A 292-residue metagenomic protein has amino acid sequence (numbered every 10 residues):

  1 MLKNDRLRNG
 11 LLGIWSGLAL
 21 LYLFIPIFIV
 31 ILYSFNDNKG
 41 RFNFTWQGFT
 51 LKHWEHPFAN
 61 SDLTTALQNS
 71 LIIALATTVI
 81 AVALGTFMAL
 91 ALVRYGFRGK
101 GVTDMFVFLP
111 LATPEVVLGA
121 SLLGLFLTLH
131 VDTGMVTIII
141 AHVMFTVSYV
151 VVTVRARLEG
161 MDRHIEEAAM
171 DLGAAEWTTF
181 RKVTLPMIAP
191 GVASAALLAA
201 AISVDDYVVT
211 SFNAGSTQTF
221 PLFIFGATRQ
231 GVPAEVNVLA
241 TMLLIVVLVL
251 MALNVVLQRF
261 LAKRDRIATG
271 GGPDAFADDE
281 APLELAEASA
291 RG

Functional and structural regions predicted by a protein language model:
M1-D5, N9, I73-V107, A120 (+2 more regions): Transmembrane-helix boundary motif in ABC transporter permease subunits
L2-I14, G99, R155-E166, M170 (+2 more regions): C-terminal transmembrane helix and the adjacent membrane-cytosol boundary/short C-terminal tail of inner/organellar
L2-R8, K39-F42, L51-L63, V204-F260 (+1 more regions): Interhelical loop and adjacent transmembrane-helix boundary motif in polytopic membrane transport permeases
I14-W15, L20-I27, M144, V151-R155 (+2 more regions): Transmembrane alpha-helices
L21, I27, A74-L90, V116 (+8 more regions): Hydrophobic positions within alpha-helical transmembrane segments of bacterial inner-membrane proteins
I27-K39, N69, G119-H130, L197-I202 (+4 more regions): A structural signal for multi-pass alpha-helical bundles of membrane permease subunits that mediate small-molecule
F42-T45, L51-K52, V116-F145, W177 (+1 more regions): Membrane-interfacial helix termini and adjacent extracytoplasmic/periplasmic loops of multi-pass transporters
T65-I72, L125-Y149, A189-G191, A196 (+1 more regions): Loop-to-helix entry region at the N-terminal start of transmembrane alpha-helices in multi-pass membrane transporters
